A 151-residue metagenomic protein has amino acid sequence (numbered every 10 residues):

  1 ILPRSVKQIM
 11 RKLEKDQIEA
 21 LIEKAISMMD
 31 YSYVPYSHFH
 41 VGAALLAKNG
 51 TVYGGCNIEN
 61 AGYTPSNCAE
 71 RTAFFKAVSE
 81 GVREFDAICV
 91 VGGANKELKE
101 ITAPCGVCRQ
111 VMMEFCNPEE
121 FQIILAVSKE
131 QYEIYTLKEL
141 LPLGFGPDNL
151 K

Functional and structural regions predicted by a protein language model:
I1-I9: N-terminal amphipathic/basic-hydrophobic helices that include classical n-h-c signal peptides and signal-anchor
I9-Y31, V82-K151: C-terminal binding/interaction regions
K24-S27, A69-A77: Short, well-ordered amphipathic alpha-helical segments that serve as non-catalytic structural scaffolds within diverse
H38-A47: Short beta-strand scaffold segments in enzyme catalytic cores
L46, K76-V82: Alpha-helix C-terminal capping segments
N57-A69: Compact, glycine-rich, soluble single-domain proteins
C68, T72, V107-Q110: Short amphipathic alpha-helical face segments that pack within enzyme cores and frequently flank/anchor catalytic
